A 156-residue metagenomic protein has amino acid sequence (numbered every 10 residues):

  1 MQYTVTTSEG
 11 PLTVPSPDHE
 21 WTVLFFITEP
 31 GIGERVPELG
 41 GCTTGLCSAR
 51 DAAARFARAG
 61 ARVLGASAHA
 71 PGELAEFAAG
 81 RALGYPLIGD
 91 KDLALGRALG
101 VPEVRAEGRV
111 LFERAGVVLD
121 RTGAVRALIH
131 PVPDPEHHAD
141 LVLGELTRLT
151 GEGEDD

Functional and structural regions predicted by a protein language model:
M1-D156: Chalcogenol-based redox active-site neighborhoods
